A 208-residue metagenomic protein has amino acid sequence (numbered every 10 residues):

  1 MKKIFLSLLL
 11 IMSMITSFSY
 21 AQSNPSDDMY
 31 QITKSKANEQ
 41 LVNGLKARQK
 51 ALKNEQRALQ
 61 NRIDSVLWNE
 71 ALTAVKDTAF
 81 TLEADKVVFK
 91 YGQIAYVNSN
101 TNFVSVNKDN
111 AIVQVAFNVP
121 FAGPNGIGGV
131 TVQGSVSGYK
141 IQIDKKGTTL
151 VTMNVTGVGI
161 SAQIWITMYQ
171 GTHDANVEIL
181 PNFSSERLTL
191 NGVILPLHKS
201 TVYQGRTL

Functional and structural regions predicted by a protein language model:
M1-M29: Bacterial Sec-dependent N-terminal signal peptides
S19-A74: Sec-dependent signal peptide cleavage junction
S23-K34, G138-L208: Helix-rich interaction surfaces within compact, conserved domain-sized segments that mediate assembly or partner
V66-L67, A84-S99: N-terminal post-signal-peptidase region of extra-cytosolic proteins
A71, N102, I164-I166: Residue-level detector of beta-strand structural context in well-folded domains
T73-V88: A short, Trp-centered hydrophobic/proline-enriched beta-strand micro-motif
L82, A111-V115, A175-I179: Short hydrophobic/aromatic-rich beta-strand segments that constitute the beta-sheet cores of beta-sandwich/beta-barrel
I94-G147: Mid-length scaffold segments of soluble, non-membrane domains
